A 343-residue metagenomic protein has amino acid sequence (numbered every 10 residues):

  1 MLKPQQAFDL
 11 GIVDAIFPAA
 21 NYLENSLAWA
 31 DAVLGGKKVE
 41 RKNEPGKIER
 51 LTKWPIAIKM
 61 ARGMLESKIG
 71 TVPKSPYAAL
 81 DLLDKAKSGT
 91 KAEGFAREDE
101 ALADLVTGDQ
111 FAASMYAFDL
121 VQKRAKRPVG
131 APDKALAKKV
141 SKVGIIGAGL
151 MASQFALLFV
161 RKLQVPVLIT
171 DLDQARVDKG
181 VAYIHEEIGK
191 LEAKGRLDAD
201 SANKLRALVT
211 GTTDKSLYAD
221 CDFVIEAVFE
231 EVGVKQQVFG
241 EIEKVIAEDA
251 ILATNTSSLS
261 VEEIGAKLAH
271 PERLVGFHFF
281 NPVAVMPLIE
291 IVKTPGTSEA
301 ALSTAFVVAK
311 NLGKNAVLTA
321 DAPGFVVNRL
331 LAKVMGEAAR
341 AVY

Functional and structural regions predicted by a protein language model:
M1-A101, A112, D119-L136, N203-E226 (+2 more regions): Amphipathic alpha-helical segments at domain termini/boundaries
P4, A156-L157, F239: Generic hydrophobic/aromatic pocket-lining and core-packing "Φ" positions
G11-A20, M286-L302, G324-N328, A339-Y343: Short beta-strand and adjoining strand-loop segment in the mid-core of the Rossmann-like NAD(P)-dependent dehydrogenase
K126-E187, T210, T294: NAD(P)+-binding Rossmann beta1-loop-alpha1 motif at the extreme N-terminus of oxidoreductases
R127-K142, R206-T210, D214-C221, K235-E248 (+1 more regions): Flexible, glycine/threonine-enriched loop-and-boundary segments that flank and lead into catalytic domains of large
Q174-D222, V232-Q237: Conserved N-terminal Rossmann-fold NAD(P) cofactor-binding segment
V228-F229, S257: Short glycine-/small-residue-rich Rossmann-like dinucleotide-binding loops
Q236-V307: Rossmann-fold NAD(P)-binding glycine/threonine-rich loop
